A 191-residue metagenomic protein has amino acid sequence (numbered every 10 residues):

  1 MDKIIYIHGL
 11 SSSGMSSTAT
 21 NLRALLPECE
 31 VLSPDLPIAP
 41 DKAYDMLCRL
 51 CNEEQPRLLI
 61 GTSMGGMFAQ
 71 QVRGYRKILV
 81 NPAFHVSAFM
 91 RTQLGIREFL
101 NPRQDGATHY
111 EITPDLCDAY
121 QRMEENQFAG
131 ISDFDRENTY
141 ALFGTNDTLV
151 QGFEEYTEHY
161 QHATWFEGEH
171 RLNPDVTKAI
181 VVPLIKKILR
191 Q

Functional and structural regions predicted by a protein language model:
D2-E53, H170: Active-site catalytic motif of lipid deacylating hydrolases and related acyltransferases
Y6-L10, I60, L142-G144: Short hydrophobic segments within beta-strands
S11, P37-P40, S63-M64, T145-T148: Short beta->alpha connector loops
T18-T20, Y44-R49, G65, E124-I131 (+1 more regions): A generic local structural motif
E54-L58: Short acidic/histidine-rich motifs immediately flanking catalytic phosphotransfer sites in two-component signaling
L59-Q70: Gly/Ala-rich beta-loop-alpha elbow adjacent to hydrolase catalytic centers
Q70-R76: Glycosyltransferases and closely related glycan-assembly transferases that use nucleotide-activated donors
R76-I78, P82-Q191: The alpha/beta-hydrolase serine catalytic core
